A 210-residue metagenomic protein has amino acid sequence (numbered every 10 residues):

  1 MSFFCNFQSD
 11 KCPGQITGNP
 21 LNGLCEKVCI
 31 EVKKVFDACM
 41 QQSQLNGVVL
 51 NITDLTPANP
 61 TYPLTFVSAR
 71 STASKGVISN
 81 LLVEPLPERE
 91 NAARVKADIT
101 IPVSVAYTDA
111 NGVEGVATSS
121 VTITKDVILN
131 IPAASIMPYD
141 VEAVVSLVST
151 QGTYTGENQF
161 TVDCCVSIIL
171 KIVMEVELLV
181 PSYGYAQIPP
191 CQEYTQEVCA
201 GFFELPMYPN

Functional and structural regions predicted by a protein language model:
M1-N210: Viral structural modules
